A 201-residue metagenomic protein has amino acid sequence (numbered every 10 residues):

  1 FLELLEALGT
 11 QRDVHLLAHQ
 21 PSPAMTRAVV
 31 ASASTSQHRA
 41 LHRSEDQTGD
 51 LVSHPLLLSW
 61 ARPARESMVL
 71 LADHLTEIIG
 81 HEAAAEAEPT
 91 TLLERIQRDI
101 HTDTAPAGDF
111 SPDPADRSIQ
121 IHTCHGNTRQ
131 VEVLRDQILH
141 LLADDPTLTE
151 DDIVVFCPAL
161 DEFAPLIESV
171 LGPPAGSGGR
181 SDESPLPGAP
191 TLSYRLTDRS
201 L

Functional and structural regions predicted by a protein language model:
F1-L201: Nucleic acid-machinery interaction/catalytic patches
